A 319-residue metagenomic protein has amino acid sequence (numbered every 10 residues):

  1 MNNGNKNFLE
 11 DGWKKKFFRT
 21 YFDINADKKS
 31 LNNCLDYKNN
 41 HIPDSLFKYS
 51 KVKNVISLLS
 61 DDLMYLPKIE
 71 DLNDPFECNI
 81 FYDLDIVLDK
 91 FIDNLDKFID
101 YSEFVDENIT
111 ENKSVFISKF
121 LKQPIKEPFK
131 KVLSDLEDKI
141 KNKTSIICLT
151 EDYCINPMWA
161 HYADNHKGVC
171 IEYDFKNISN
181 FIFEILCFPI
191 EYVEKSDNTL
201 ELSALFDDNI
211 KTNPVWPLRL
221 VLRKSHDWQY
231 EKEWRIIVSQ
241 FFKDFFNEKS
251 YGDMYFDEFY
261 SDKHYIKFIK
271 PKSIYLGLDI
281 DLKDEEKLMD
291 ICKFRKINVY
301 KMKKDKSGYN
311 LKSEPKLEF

Functional and structural regions predicted by a protein language model:
N2-F319: Partner-binding and oligomerization surfaces adjacent to conserved cores of proteins that assemble macromolecular
